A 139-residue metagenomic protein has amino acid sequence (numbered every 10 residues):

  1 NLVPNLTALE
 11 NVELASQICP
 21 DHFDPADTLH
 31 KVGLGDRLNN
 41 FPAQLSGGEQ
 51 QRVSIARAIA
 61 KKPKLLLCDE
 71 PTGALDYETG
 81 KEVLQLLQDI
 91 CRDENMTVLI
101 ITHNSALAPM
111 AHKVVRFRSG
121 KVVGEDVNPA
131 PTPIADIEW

Functional and structural regions predicted by a protein language model:
L2-F117: ABC family nucleotide-binding domain
K113, K121-W139: Conserved beta-strand-loop-alpha-helix hinge in the C-terminal portion of ABC ATPase nucleotide-binding domains
